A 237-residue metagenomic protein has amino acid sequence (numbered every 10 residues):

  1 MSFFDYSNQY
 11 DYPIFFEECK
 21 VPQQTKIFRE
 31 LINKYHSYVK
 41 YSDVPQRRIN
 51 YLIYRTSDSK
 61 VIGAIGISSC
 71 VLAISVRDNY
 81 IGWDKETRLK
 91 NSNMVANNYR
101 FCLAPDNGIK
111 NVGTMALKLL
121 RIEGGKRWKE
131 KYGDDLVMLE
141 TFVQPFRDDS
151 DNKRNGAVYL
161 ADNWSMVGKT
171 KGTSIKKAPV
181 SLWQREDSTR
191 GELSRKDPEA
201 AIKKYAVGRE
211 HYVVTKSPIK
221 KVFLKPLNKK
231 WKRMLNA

Functional and structural regions predicted by a protein language model:
M1-F3, I32, S150: Polar low-complexity intrinsically disordered regions
M1-P22: Conserved N-terminal entry element of GNAT/NAT acetyltransferase domains
Y10-D11, I32, I202: Generic signal for short, ordered secondary-structure residues within or immediately flanking folded domains
E17-E18, P22, K26-I27, R47-I49 (+2 more regions): Acyl-donor binding region in acyl/amide transferases
T25-I49: Short, basic/aromatic recognition patches
N33-H36, L227, W231: Generic secondary-structure transition motif, activating predominantly at the C-termini of alpha-helices
K232-A237: Flexible, glycine-/basic-rich loop-and-beta segments that form/coincide with the SAM-dependent methyltransferase
